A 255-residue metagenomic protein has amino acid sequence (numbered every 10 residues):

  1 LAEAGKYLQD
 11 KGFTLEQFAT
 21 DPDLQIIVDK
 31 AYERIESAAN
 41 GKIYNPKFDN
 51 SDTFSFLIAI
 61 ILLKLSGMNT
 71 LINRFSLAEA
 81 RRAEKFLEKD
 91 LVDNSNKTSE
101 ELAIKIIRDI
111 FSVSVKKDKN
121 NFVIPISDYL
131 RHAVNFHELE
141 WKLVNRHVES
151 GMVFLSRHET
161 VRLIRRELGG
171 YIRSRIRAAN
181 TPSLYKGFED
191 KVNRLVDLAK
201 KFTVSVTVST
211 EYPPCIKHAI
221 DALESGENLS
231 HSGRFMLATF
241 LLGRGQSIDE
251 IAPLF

Functional and structural regions predicted by a protein language model:
A4-N228: Extended, well-ordered protein cores
K64-I72, G243-A252: Short helix-capping/linker segments at secondary-structure and domain boundaries
D221, F235-G243: Contiguous, well-ordered alpha-helical segments that form the cores/surfaces of helical PPI scaffolds
L229-R234: Generic helix N-cap/helix-start motif at coil->alpha-helix transitions
M236-L237, E250-L254: A general alpha-helix detector
